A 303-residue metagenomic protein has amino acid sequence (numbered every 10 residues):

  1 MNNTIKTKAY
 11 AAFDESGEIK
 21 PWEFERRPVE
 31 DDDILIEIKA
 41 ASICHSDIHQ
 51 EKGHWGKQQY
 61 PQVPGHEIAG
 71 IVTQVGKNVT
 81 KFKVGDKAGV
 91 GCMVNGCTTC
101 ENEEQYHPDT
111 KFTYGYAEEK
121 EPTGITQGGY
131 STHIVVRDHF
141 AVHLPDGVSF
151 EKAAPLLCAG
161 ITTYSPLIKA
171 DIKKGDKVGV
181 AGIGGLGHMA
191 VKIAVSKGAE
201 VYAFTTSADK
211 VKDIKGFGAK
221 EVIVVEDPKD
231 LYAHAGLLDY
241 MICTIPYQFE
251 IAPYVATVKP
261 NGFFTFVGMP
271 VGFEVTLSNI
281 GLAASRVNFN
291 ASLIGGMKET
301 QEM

Functional and structural regions predicted by a protein language model:
E25-A41, H54-E101, H143-V148: Glycine-rich beta-strand-centered segment in the early N-terminal region that forms part of a ligand/cofactor-binding
S42, G76, M93, D227 (+2 more regions): Short glycine-/small-residue-rich Rossmann-like dinucleotide-binding loops
G96-A181: NAD(P)H dinucleotide-binding glycine-rich loop of Rossmann-like/cofactor-binding domains, especially the beta1-alpha1
K174-I183, I193-P253: Adenosine-nucleotide cofactor-binding segment
G187-H188: N-terminal Rossmann-fold NAD(P) dinucleotide-binding loop
K197, I245-M303: Glycine-rich phosphate-binding loop and adjacent beta-alpha segment of Rossmann(oid) nucleotide-cofactor-binding
